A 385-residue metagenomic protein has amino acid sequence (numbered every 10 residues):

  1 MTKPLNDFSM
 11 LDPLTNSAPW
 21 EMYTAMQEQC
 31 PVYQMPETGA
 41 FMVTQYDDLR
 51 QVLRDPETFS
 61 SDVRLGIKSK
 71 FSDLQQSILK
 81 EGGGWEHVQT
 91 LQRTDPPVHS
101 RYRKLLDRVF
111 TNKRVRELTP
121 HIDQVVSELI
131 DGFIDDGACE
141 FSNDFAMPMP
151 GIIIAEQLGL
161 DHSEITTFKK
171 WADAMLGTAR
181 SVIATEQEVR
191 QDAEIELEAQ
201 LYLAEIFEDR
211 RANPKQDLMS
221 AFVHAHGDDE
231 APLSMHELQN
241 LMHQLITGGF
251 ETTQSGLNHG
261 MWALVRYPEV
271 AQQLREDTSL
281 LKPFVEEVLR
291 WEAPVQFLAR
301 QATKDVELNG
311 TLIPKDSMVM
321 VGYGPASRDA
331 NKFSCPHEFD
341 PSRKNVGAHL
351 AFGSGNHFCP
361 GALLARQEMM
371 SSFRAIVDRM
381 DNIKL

Functional and structural regions predicted by a protein language model:
M1-L385: Cytochrome P450
